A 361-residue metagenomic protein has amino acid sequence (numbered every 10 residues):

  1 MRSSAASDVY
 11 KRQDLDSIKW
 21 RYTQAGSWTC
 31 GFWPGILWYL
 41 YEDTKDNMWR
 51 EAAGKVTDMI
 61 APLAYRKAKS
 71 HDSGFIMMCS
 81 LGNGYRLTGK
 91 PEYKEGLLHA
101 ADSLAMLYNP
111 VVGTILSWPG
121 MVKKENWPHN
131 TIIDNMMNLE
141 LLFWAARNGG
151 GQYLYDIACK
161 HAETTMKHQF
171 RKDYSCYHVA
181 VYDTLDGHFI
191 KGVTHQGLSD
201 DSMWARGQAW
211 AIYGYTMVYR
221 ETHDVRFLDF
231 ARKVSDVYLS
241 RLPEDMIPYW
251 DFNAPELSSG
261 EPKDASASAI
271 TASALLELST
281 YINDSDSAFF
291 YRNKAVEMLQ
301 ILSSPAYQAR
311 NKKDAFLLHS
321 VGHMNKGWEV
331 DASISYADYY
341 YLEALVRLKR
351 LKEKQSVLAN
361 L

Functional and structural regions predicted by a protein language model:
M1-A6, Y10: Single conserved hydrophobic/aromatic residue that forms the stacking wall/gate of nucleotide- or nucleobase-binding
S7-D8, M106-L116, Y153, Q169-H178 (+2 more regions): Proline-centered turn/helix-capping motifs that create local helix->coil transitions or kinks
Q13: HhH-family (HhH-GPD) DNA N-glycosylase catalytic core used in base-excision repair
D16-N47, A52, D58, P62 (+5 more regions): Aromatic (Trp/Tyr) and acidic
Y65-M77, Y108-L116: Short, flexible active-site-proximal loops enriched in glycine and acidic residues
V179-T184: Outer-membrane beta-barrel proteins, especially TonB-dependent receptors
R241-S259: Glycine-rich cofactor-pocket loops
K313-V321: Small/polar glycine-rich anion-binding or flexible loop at a beta-alpha turn
